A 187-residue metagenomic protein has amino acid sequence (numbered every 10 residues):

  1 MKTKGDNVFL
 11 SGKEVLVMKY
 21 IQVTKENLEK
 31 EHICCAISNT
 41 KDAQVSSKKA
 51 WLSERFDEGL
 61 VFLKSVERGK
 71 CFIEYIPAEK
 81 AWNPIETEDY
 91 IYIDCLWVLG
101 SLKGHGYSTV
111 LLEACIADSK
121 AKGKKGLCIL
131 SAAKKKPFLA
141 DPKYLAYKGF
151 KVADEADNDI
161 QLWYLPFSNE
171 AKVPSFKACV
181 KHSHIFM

Functional and structural regions predicted by a protein language model:
K4-V66: Short amphipathic alpha-helix that is part of the acyltransferase structural core
Q22, G69, K151-V152: Residue-level detector of beta-propeller blades
K49-E67, C71-Y90, D94: A conserved beta-strand-loop-helix scaffold within acyl/acetyltransferase catalytic domains
L96-S101, L130-K134: Short strand-loop junctions, especially beta-strand C-caps/beta-turns that link beta-sheets to coils or alpha-helices
V98, G104-S119: Conserved acetyl-CoA-binding loop-helix of GNAT-fold acetyltransferases
S119-K134: Conserved GNAT acetyl-CoA-binding A-motif
A133-A156: Conserved active-site alpha-helix within GNAT-family acetyltransferase domains
D157-F186: C-terminal "cap" of GNAT-fold acetyltransferases
